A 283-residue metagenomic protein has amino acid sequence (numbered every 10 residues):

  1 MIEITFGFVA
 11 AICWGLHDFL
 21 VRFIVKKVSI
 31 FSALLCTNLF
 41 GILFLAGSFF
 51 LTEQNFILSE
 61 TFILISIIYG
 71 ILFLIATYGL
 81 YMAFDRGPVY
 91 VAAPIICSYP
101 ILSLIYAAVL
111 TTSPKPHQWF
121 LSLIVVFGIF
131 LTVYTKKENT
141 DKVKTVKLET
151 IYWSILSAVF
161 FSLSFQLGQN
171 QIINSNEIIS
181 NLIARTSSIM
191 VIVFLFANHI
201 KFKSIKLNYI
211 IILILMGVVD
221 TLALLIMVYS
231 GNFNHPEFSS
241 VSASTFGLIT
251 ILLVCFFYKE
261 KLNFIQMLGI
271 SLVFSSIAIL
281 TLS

Functional and structural regions predicted by a protein language model:
M1-I67, T77-G87, T135-Y152, S187-T221 (+2 more regions): Membrane-interface interhelical linkers
E3, V146-I179: Selected transmembrane alpha-helices and immediately adjacent juxtamembrane segments of polytopic inner-membrane
G15, F19, A46, G70 (+8 more regions): Hydrophobic/small/kink-forming positions within alpha-helical transmembrane segments of polytopic membrane proteins
I24, A33, A83, I95 (+6 more regions): Hydrophobic/aromatic residues within transmembrane alpha-helices of multi-pass small-molecule transporters
F40, L45, Y106, H117-K136 (+1 more regions): Hydrophobic transmembrane alpha-helices of multi-pass small-molecule transport proteins
F40-F44, I95-V109, S187-V191, A223-I226 (+2 more regions): Alpha-helical transmembrane segments of compact multi-pass small-molecule transporters, enriched in specific families
F50-T61, I105-H117, T140-V143, F165-N181 (+2 more regions): Membrane-interface helix termini and inter-helical loops of multi-pass transporters
L80, P100-F120, F194-I200, G247-L268: C-terminal transmembrane-helix exit sites in multi-pass transporters
